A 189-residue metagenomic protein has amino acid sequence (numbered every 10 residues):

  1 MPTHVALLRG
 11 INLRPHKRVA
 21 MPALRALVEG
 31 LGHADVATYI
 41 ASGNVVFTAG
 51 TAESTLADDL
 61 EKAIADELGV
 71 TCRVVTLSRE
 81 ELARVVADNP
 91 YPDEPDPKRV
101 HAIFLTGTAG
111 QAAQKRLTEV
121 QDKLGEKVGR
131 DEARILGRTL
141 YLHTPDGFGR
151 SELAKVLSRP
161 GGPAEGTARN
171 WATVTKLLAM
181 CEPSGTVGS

Functional and structural regions predicted by a protein language model:
P2-S189: Surface-exposed, charge/polar-rich loops and edge strands
